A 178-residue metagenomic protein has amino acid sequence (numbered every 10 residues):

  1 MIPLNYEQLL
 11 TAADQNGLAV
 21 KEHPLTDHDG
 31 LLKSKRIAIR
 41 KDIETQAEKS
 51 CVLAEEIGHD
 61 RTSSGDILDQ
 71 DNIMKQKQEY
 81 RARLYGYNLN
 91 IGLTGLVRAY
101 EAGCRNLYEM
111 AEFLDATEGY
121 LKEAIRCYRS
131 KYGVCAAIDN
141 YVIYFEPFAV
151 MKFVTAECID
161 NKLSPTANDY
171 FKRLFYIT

Functional and structural regions predicted by a protein language model:
M1-T178: Active-site hotspot residues in diverse enzymes, especially metal/ion-binding acidic/histidine motifs
